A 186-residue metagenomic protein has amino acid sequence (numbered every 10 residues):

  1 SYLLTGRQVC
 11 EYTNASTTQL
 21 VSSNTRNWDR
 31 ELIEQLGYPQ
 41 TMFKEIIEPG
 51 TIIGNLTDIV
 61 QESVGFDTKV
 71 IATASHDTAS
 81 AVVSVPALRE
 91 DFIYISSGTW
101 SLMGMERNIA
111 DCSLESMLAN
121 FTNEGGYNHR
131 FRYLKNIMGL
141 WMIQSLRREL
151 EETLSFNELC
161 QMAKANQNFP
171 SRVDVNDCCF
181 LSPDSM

Functional and structural regions predicted by a protein language model:
S1-V9, L20-N27, E34-Q35, D58-M186: Active-site core segments that coordinate phosphate-bearing ligands/cofactors across diverse enzyme families
E11-A15: Nucleotide/phosphate-binding loop and acidic/charged catalytic motifs in nucleotide-binding or -utilizing enzymes
T17-T18, E45: A generic structural signal for short
N24-T25, P49-I53: Short beta-strand to alpha-helix junction loop
I33-G50: A conserved helix-loop-beta module that forms one wall/lid of the active-site cleft in ATP-utilizing catalytic domains
